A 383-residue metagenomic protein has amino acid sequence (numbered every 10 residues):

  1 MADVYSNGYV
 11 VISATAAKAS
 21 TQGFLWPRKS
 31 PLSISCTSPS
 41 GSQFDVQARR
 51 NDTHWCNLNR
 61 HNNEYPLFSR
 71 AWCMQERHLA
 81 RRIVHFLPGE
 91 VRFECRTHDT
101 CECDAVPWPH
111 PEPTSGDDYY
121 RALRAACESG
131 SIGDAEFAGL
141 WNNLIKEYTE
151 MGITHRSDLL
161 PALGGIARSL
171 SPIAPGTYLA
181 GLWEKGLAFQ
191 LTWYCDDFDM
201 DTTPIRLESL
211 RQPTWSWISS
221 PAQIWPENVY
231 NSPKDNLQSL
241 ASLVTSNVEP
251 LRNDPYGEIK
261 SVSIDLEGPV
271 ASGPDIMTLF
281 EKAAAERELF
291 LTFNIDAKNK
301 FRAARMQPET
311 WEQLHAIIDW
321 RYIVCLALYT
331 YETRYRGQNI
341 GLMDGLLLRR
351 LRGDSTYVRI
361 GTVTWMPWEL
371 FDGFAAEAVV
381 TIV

Functional and structural regions predicted by a protein language model:
A2-V383: Feature captures the RNA virus RNA-dependent RNA polymerase
